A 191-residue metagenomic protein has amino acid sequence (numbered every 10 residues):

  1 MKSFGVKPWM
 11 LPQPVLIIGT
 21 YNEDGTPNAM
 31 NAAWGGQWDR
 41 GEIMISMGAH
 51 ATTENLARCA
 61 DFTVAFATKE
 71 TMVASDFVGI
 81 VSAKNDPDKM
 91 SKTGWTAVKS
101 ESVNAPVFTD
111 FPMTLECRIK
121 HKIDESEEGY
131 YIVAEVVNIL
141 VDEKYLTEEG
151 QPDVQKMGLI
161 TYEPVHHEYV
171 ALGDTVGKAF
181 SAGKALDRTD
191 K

Functional and structural regions predicted by a protein language model:
M1-K191: Basic, polyanion-binding surface patches
